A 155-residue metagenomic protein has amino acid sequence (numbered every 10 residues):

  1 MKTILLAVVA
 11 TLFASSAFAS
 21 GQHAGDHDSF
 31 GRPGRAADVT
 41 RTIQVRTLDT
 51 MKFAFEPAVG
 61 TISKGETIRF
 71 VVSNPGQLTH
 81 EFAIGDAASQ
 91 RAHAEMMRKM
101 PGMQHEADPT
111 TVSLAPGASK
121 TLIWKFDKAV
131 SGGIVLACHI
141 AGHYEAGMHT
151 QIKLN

Functional and structural regions predicted by a protein language model:
M1-A7: Positively charged n-region of N-terminal signal peptides that target proteins for export
A14-S16: N-terminal signal peptide c-region/cleavage motif recognized by signal peptidases
S20-D26, E106-N155: Extracellular/periplasmic metallocenter environments
G21-T42: A eukaryote-biased signal for short, well-structured alpha-helical docking elements
A36-T67: N-terminal edge beta-strand
K52, R98-D108: Short beta-strand and strand-turn-strand segments in soluble, beta-rich domains
P57-I84, K120-A129, I134, L154: Beta-strand cores of secreted/periplasmic/IMS beta-sandwich domains, seen most often in copper-related folds
A88-K99: Short aromatic-acidic-glycine turn motif
